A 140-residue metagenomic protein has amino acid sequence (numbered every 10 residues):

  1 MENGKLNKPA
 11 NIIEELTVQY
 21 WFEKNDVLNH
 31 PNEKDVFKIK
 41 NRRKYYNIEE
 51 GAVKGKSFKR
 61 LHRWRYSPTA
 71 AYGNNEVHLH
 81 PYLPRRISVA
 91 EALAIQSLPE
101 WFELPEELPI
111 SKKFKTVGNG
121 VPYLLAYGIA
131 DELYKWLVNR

Functional and structural regions predicted by a protein language model:
M1-R140: C-terminal target-recognition/interaction regions appended to catalytic cores
